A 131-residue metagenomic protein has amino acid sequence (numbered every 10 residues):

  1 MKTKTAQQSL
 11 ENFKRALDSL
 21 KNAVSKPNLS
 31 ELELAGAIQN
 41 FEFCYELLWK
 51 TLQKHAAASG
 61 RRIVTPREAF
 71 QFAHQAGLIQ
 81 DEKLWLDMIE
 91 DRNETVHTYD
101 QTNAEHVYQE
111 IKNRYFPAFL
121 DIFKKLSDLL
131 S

Functional and structural regions predicted by a protein language model:
M1-S131: Solvent-exposed interaction patches of small proteins and small membrane subunits
